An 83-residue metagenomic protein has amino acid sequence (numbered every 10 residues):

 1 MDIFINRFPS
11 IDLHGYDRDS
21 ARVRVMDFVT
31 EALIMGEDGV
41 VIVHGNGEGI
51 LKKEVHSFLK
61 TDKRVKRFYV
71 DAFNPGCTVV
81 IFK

Functional and structural regions predicted by a protein language model:
M1-K83: Long, charged, low-complexity intrinsically disordered regions
